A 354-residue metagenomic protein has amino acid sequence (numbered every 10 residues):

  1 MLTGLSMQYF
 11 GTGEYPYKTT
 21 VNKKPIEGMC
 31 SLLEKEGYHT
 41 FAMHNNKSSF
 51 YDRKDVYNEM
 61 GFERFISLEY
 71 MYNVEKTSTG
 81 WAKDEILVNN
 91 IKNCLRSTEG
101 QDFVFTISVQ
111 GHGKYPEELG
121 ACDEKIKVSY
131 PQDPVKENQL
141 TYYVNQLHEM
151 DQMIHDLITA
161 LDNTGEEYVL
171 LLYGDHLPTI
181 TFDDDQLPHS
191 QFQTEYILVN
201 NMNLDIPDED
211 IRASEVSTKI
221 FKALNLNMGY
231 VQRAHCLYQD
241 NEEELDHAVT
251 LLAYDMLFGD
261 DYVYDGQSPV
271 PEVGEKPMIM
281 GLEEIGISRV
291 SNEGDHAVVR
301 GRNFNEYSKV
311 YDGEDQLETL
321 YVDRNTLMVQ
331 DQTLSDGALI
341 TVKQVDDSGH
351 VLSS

Functional and structural regions predicted by a protein language model:
M1-L320, L339-S354: Solvent-exposed soluble domains appended to multi-pass membrane proteins
Y321-Q330: Aromatic sugar-binding surface patches on proteins that engage polysaccharides or sugar-phosphate polymers
Q330-T341: Surface-exposed, short loops/turns at beta-strand junctions within beta-sandwich domains
